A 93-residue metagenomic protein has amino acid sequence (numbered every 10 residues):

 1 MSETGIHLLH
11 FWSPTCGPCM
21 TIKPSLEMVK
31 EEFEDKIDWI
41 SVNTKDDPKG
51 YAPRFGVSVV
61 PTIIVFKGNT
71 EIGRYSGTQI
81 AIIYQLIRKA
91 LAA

Functional and structural regions predicted by a protein language model:
S2-S13: Short active-site neighborhood of thiol/selenol oxidoreductases, capturing the structured segment around
F11, K30, D35-K49: Thiol-based oxidoreductase modules, predominantly thioredoxin-like and allied folds used for disulfide exchange
C16-C19, I63: The canonical Cys-X-X-Cys-His
G17, E27, K45, I72: Nucleotide phosphate-binding site architecture
M20-E32: Typically the conserved alpha-helix immediately C-terminal to a functionally engaged Cys/Sec in thioredoxin-like
R54-F55, I72: Chalcogenol-based redox active-site neighborhoods
F55-I64: Structural micro-motif
V65-A93: Non-catalytic, surface beta->alpha helical segment in thiol-disulfide oxidoreductase systems
